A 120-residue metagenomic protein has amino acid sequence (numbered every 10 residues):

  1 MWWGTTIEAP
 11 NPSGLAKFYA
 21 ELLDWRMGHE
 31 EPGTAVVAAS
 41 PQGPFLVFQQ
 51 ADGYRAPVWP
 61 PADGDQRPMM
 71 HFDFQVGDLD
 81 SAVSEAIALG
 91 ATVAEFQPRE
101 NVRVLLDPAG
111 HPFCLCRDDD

Functional and structural regions predicted by a protein language model:
M1, W25-H71, V83-D107, D118-D120: Vicinal oxygen chelate
T6-E8, D73-Q75: Short hydrophobic/aromatic beta-strand micro-patches that form the beta-sheet surface supporting nucleotide- or nucleic
Y19-A20, A86, G110: Conserved active-site tyrosine of GNAT-family acetyltransferases
G77, H111: Conserved Rossmann-like nucleotide-cofactor binding loop
F113-C116: Short hydrophobic beta-strand motif reused across regulatory alpha/beta modules
